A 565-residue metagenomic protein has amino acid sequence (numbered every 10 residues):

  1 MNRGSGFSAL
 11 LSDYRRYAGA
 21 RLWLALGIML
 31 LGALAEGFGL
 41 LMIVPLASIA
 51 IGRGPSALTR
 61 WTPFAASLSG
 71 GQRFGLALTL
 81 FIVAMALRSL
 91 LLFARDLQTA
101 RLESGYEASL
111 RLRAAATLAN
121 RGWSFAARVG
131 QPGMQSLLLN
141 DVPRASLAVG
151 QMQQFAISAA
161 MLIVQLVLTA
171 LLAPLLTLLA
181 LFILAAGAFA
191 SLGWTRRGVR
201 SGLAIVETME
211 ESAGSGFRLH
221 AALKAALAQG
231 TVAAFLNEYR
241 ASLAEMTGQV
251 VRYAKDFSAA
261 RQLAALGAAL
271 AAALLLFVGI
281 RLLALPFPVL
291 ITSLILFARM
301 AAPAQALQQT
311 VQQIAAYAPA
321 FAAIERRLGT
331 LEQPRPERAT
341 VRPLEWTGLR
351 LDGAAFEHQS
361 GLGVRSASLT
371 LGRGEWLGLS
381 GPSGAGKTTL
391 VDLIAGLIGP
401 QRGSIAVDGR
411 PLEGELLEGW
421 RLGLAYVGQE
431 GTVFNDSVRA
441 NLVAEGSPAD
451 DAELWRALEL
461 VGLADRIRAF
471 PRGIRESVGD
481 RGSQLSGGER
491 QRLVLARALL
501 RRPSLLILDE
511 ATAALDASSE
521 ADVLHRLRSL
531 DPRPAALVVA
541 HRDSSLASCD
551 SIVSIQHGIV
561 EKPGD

Functional and structural regions predicted by a protein language model:
R15-A20, W123, N140-V149, R200-T208 (+5 more regions): An intracellular "coupling" helix at the cytosolic face of ABC transporter transmembrane type-1 domains
A25-L87, A170-L175, A284-F287: Transmembrane helix-loop-helix hairpins at lipid-water interfaces of multipass membrane proteins, especially the type-1
L87, Q154-T195, V251-S293: A hydrophobic transmembrane-helix motif
T99, A119-Q165: Juxtamembrane loop-to-helix connectors within ABC transporter transmembrane domains
K224, A228-T231, K255, M300-R327 (+1 more regions): Cytosolic ends of transmembrane helices, especially the final helix of ABC transmembrane type-1 domains
A395: Helix-to-loop junction immediately C-terminal to a conserved catalytic motif
A425, E430, V438-N441, E476-D565: ABC-family ATPase nucleotide-binding domain "signature/switch" substructure
R439-G479, L524-H525, R533: ABC ATPase nucleotide-binding domain helical subdomain, centered on the C-loop/LSGGQ "ABC signature"
